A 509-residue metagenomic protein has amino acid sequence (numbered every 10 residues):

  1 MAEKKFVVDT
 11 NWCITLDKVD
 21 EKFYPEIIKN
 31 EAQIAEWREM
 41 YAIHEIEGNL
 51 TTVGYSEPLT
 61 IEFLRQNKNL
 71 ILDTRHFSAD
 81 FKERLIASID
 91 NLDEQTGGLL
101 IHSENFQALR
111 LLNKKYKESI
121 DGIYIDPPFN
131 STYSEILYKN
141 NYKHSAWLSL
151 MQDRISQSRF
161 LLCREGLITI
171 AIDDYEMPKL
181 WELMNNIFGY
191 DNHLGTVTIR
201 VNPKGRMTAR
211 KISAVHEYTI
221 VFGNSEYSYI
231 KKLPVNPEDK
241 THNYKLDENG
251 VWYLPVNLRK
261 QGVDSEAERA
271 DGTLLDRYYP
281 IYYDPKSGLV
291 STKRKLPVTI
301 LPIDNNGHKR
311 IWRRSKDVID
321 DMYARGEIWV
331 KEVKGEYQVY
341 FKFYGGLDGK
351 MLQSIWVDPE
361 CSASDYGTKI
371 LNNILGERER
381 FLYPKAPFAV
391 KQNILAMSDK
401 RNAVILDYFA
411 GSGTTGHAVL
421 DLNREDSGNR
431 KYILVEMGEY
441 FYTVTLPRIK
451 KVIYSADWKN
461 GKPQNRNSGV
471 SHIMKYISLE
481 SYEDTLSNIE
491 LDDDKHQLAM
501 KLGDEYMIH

Functional and structural regions predicted by a protein language model:
M1-A79, G97, N113-K117, I155-R159 (+6 more regions): Accessory, often C-terminal, charged low-complexity segments
R84-L100: Conserved P-loop NTPase mechanochemical-coupling segment
D90-L92, E104, I120-Y133, L347-K385: Active-site-adjacent "gating/activation" loops or surface patches in catalytic cores
I101-E118: Conserved RecA-like ASCE ATPase "motif II neighborhood" in helicase/translocase motors
I101-N105, K143-M151, F381-A389, F441 (+1 more regions): Phosphate/oxyanion-binding active-site loops and adjacent basic polyanion-contact surfaces
E118-Y133, M184, I405-V419: Conserved proline-anchored active-site loop of SAM-dependent methyltransferases that bridges a beta-strand
D121, P128-L150, E165, Y175-E176: Mobile active-site "lid"/loop adjacent to the S-adenosyl-L-methionine
G166-I170: Conserved beta-strand signature within the Rossmann-like core of class I S-adenosyl-L-methionine
